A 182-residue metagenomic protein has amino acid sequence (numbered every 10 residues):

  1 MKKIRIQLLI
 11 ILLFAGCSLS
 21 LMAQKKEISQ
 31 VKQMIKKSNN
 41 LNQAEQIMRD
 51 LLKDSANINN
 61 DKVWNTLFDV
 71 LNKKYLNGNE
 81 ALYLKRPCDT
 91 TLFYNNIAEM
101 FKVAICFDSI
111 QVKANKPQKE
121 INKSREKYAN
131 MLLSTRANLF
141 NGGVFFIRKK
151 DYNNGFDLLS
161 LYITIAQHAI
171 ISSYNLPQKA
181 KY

Functional and structural regions predicted by a protein language model:
M1-M34: Bacterial Sec-dependent N-terminal signal peptides
R5-L8, N42, N154, S173: Secondary-structure transition/capping residues
S18, N77-G78, S172: Generic macromolecular interface patches on structured domains
L21-I28, N122-N141, S173-Y182: TPR-adjacent "capping" and linker segments in tetratricopeptide-repeat scaffold/adaptor proteins
I35-N154, S160-I163, Q167: Post-signal peptide N-terminal segment of secreted/secretory-pathway proteins
G155, Y162-Y182: Solenoidal tandem-repeat scaffolds enriched in leucines and small polar residues
